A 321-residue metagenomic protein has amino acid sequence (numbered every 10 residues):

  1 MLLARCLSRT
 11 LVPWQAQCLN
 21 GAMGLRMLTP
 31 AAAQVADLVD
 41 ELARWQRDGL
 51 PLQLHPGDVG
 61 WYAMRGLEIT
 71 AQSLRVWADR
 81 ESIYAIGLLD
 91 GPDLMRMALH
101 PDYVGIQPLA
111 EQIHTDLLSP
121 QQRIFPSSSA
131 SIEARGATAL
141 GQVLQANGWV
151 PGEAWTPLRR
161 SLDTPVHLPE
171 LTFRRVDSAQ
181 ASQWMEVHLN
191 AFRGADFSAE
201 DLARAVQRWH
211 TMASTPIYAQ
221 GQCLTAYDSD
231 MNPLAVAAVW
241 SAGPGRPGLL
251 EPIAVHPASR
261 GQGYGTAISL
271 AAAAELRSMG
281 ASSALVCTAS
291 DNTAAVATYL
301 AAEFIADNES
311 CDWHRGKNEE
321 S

Functional and structural regions predicted by a protein language model:
L3-L7, V12-Q15, L19, G91-D93 (+2 more regions): Acyl-donor-binding surface of acyltransferase catalytic domains
G24-D40, T172-E186, F197, D307: A short beta-loop-alpha structural element at the N-terminal edge of CoA-dependent acyl/N-acetyltransferase catalytic
A43-A63, F192-T211: Conserved GNAT-fold acetyl-CoA-binding loop/helix
L54-Q121, A237-P247: Conserved donor-binding loop and adjoining core beta-sheet/short helix segment in diverse acyl/aminoacyl transferases
L89-P92, E200-S229, L234-R246, I253: A conserved beta-strand-loop-helix scaffold within acyl/acetyltransferase catalytic domains
G105-S119, V255, G261-S278, A297-A301: Conserved acetyl-CoA-binding loop-helix of GNAT-fold acetyltransferases
A130-A134, L250, A284-T288: Conserved hydrophobic beta-strand within the GNAT/NAT acetyltransferase core sheet that lines the active-site cleft
Q142-L144, Y299, F304: Conserved active-site tyrosine of GNAT-family acetyltransferases
